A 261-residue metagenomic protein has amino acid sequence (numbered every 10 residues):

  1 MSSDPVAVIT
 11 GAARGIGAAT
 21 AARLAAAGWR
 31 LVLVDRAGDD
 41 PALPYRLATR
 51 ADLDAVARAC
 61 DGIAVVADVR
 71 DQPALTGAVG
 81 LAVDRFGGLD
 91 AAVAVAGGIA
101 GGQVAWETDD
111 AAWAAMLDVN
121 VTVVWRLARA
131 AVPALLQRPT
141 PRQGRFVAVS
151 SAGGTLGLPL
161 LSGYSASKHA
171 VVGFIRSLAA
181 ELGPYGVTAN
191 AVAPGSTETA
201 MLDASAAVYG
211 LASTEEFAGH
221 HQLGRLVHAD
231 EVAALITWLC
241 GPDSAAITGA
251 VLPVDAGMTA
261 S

Functional and structural regions predicted by a protein language model:
S2-F86, A100-G101, A204: Short-chain dehydrogenase/reductase
G102, L156, L223-R225, T237 (+1 more regions): Short C-terminal tail/terminal secondary-structure segment of NAD(P)H-dependent dehydrogenase/reductase domains
Q103-A105, D109-L117, F217: Substrate-binding pocket helix/loop in short-chain dehydrogenase/reductase
A128, S167, I175: Active-site helix of classical SDR
P133, A180-P184, A245: Alpha-helical segment proximal to the catalytic Tyr-Lys
Q143, G183, T188, I247-G249: Short, small/polar-rich loop/turn modules that mediate ligand/substrate recognition or access, typified
S151: Residue(s) in the substrate-gating loop at a strand-loop-helix junction that position the organic substrate next
